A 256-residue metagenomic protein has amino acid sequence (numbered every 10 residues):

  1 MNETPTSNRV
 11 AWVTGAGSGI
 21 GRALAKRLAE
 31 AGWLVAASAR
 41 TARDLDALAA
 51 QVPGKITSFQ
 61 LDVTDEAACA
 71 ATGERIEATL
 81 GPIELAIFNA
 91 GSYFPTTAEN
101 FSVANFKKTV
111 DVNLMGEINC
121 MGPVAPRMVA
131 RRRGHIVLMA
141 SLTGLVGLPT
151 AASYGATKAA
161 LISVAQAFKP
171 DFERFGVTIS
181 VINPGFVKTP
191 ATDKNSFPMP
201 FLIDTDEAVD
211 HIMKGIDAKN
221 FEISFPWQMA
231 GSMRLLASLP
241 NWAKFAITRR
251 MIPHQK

Functional and structural regions predicted by a protein language model:
G15-S18: Conserved glycine-rich cofactor-binding loop
A31-A47: Conserved glycine-rich Rossmann-like NAD(P)H-binding loop of the short-chain dehydrogenase/reductase
L61-A71, V103: The beta1-alpha1 cofactor-binding region of Rossmann-like NAD(H)/NADP(H)-dependent oxidoreductases
T97-A98, S102-V110: Substrate-binding pocket helix/loop in short-chain dehydrogenase/reductase
M121, T157: Active-site helix of classical SDR
S141: Residue(s) in the substrate-gating loop at a strand-loop-helix junction that position the organic substrate next
V181, F197-S232: C-terminal helical subdomain
